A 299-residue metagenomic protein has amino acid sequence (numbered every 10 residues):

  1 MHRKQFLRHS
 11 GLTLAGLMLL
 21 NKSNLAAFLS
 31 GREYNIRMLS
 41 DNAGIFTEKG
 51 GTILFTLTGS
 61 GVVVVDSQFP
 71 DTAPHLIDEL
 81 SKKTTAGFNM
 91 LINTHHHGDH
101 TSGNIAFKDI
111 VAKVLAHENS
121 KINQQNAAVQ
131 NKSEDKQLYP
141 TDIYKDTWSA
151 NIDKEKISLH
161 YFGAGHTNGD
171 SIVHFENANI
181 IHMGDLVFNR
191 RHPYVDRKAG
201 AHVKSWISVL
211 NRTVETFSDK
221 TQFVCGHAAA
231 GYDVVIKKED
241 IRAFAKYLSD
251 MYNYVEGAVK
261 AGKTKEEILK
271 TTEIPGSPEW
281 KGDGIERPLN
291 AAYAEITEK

Functional and structural regions predicted by a protein language model:
H2-A27: N-terminal export signals
R37-D78, V173-F175, N179-M183: Conserved beta-strand hairpin/beta-sheet module of binuclear metal-dependent hydrolase folds, prominently
S60, D71-L115: Active-site metal-binding motif and surrounding structural segment of the metallo-beta-lactamase
V65-S67, N89-H97, L115-H117, H182-G184 (+2 more regions): Active-site neighborhood of phospho(di)ester-bond hydrolases with catalytic His/Asp-centered motifs
S120-G163, T167-N168, E176-N177, F217: Metallo-beta-lactamase
K156-F217: Active-site-proximal loop/helix segments of hydrolase catalytic cores
I207-K263: Divalent-metal (often Zn2+) His-rich catalytic cores of metallo-beta-lactamase-fold enzymes
A261-K299: C-terminal regulatory/interaction regions
